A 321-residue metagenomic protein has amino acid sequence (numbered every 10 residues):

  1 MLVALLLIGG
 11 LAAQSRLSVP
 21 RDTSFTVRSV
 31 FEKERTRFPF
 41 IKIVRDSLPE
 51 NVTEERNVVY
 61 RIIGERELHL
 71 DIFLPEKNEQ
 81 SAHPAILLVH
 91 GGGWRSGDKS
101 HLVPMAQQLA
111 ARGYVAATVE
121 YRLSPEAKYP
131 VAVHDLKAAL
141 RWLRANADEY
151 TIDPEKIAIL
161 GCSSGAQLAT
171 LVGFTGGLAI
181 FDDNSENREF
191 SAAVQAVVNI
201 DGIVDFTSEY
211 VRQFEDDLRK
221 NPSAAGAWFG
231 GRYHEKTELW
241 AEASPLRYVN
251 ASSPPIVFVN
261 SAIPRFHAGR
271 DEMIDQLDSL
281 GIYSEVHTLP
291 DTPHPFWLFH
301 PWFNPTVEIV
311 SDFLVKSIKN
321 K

Functional and structural regions predicted by a protein language model:
T23-Q80: N-terminal cap/lid segment of alpha/beta-hydrolase-fold proteins
R45-L48, S208-R247: Mobile cap/lid helix-loop segments that gate and shape the active-site cleft of serine hydrolases
S81-G91: Short beta-strand element of the alpha/beta-hydrolase
K99-T118: Short amphipathic alpha-helix adjacent to the substrate-entry channel of hydrolases
A138-Q213: Primarily recognizes the serine-hydrolase "nucleophile elbow" in alpha/beta-hydrolase and SGNH/GDSL folds
V257-N260: Short beta-strand/loop motif that positions the catalytic acidic residue of the alpha/beta-hydrolase fold
P293-F303: Catalytic histidine-centered segment of alpha/beta-hydrolase-like enzymes
W302-K321: Catalytic active-site module of serine/aspartate enzymes centered on a nucleophile-bearing elbow/loop
